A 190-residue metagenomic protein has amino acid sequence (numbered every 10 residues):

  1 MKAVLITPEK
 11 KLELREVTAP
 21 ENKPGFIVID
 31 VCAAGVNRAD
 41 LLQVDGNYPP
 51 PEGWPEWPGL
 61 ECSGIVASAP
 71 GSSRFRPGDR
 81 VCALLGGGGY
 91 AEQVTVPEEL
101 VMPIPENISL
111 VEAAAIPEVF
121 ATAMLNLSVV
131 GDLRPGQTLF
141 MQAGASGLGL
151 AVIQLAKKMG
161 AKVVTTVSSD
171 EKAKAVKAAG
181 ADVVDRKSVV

Functional and structural regions predicted by a protein language model:
M1-K2: Extreme N-terminal starter segment of soluble prokaryotic enzymes
L5-L12: Extracellular beta-rich ligand/substrate-recognition surface
L14-A19, L41, S63-I65, C82 (+3 more regions): Conserved hydrophobic/aromatic beta-strand scaffold that supports enzyme active sites
T18-G35, N47-G88: Glycine-rich beta-strand-centered segment in the early N-terminal region that forms part of a ligand/cofactor-binding
A39-D45: Cytochrome P450 core scaffold surrounding the K-helix E-X-X-R motif and the conserved "meander" helix-loop region
L42, R80-A145: NAD(P)H dinucleotide-binding glycine-rich loop of Rossmann-like/cofactor-binding domains, especially the beta1-alpha1
A114-I116, F120-R186: Mid-domain Rossmann-like dinucleotide-binding core that forms the NAD(H)/NADP(H) cofactor-binding site
S188-V190: Conserved small/polar residues in nucleotide/adenosyl-binding loops
